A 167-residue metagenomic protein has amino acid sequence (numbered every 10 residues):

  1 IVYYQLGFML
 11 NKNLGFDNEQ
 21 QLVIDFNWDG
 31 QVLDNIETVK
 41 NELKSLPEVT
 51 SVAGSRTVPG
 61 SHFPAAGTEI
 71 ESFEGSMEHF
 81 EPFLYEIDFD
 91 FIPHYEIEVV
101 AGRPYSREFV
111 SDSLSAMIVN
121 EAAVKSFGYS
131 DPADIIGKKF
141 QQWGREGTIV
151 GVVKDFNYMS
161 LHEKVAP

Functional and structural regions predicted by a protein language model:
I1, G7-F8, G30, S45-G54: N-terminal targeting or signal-anchor segments and their processing/structural boundaries
I1-E19: Alpha-helical transmembrane segments
Y4, V23, E71-F73: General secondary-structure edge motif
E19-Q20, R145: Beta-strand-connecting loop/turn residues
L22-N27, V150: A short beta-strand structural signal in non-transmembrane regions
W28-D29, Y85: Short beta->alpha junction loops/turns
Q31-I36: Short, conserved charged micro-motifs
T38-P167: Mid-to-C-terminal secondary-structure elements that act as membrane-proximal/extracytoplasmic interface segments
